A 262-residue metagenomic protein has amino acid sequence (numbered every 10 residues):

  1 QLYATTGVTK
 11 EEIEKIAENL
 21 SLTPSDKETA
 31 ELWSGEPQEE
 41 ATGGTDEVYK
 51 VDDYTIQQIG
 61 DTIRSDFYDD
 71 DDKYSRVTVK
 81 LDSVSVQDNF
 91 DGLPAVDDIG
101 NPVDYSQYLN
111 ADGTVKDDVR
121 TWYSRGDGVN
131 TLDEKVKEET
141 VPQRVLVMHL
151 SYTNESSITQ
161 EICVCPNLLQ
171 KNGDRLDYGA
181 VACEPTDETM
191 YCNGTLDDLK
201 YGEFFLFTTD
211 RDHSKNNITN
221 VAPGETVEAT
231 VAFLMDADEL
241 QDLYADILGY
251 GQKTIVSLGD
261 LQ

Functional and structural regions predicted by a protein language model:
Q1-G7: Short, well-ordered beta-strand elements
G7-K10, A17-Q262: Conserved functional micro-motifs across diverse proteins
